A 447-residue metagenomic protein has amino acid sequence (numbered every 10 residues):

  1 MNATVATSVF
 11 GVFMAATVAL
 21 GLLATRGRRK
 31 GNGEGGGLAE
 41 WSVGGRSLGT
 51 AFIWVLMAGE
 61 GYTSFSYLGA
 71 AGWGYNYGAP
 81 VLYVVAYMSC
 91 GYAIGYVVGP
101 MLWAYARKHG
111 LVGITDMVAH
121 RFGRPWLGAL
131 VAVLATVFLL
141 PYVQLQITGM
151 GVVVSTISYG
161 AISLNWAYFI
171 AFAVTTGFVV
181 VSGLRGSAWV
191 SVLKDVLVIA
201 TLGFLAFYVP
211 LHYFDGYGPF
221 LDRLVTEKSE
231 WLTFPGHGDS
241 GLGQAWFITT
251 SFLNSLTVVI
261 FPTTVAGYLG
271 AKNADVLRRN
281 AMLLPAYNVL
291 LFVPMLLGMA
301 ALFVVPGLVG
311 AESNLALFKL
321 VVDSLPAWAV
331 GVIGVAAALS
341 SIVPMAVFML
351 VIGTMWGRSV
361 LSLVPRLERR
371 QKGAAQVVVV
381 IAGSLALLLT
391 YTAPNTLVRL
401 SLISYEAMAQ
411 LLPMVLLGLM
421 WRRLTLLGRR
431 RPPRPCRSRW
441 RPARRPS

Functional and structural regions predicted by a protein language model:
M1-L68, V179-S182, T201-F207, F214 (+1 more regions): Membrane-interface "cap" regions at the ends of multi-pass membrane proteins
G11, A16, L130-L145, F178 (+6 more regions): Selective recognition of specific alpha-helical transmembrane segments in multi-pass small-molecule
A16, L20-G31, G99, L139-I147 (+10 more regions): Hydrophobic alpha-helical segments and their helix-loop junctions in multi-pass secondary transporters
K30-A51, I403-S447: C-terminal membrane-solvent junction of multi-pass transporters and transport-like membrane proteins
A39-G110, G243-T249, L253-T257, T264-V309 (+1 more regions): Membrane-interface helix-loop-helix modules in multi-pass membrane proteins
L82-V180, T250-N254, A337-V347: Helix-loop-helix module between adjacent transmembrane segments
G110-A119, S182-L193, I260-F292, S313-A316 (+3 more regions): Hydrophobic, small-residue-rich membrane helices and short re-entrant helix-turn-helix hairpins that build
R121-A129, T136, T354-N395: Loop-to-transmembrane helix boundary motifs in multi-pass membrane proteins
